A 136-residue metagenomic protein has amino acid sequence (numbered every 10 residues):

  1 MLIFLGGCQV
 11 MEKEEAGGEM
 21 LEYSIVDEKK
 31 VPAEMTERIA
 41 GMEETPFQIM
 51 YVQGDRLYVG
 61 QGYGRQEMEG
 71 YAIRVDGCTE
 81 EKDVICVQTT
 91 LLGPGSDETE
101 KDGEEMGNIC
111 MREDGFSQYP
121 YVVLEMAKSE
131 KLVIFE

Functional and structural regions predicted by a protein language model:
M1-G6: Sec-dependent bacterial lipoprotein signal peptides
G7-E136: Exposed, flexible binding/inhibitory loops of compact, secreted disulfide-stabilized domains
